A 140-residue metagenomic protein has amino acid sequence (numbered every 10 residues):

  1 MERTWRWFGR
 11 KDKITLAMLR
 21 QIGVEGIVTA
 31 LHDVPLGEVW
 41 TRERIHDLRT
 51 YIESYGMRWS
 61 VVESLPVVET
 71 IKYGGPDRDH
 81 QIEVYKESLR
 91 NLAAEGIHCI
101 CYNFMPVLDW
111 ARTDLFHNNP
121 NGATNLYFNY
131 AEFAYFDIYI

Functional and structural regions predicted by a protein language model:
E2-R6, E25-T29, W59-E63, I100-Y102: Hydrophobic faces of well-ordered beta-strands that scaffold small-molecule active sites in alpha/beta enzyme cores
R6-R10, A30-V34, S64-V67, F104-V107: Active-site beta-loop-alpha junctions enriched in small/polar residues
F8-Q21, L48, H80-R90: Short, acidic/polar
L19, I27-T29, I52, L92: Conserved, mostly hydrophobic/aromatic
Q21-E25, M57-K72: A short glycine/small-residue-enriched secondary-structure motif
A30-H46: Glycine-rich, proline-tolerant flexible connector loops at the mouths of alpha/beta enzymes
H46-V62, Y85, N125-Y130: Alpha-helix-loop-beta-strand connector modules within alpha/beta enzyme cores
I71-I140: Active-site acidic/histidine proton-transfer and metal-coordination neighborhood in alpha/beta enzyme cores
